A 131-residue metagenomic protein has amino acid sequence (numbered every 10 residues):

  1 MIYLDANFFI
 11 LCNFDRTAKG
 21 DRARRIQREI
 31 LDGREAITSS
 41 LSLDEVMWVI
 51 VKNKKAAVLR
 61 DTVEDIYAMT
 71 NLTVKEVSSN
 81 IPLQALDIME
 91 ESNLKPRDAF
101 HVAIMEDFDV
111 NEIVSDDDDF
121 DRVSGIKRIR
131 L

Functional and structural regions predicted by a protein language model:
M1, V102-A103, D107-L131: Acidic, PIN/NYN-like endoribonuclease modules and their adjacent C-terminal/linker elements
M1-T38, N53-D61, D65: Short, well-structured N-terminal submotif of metal-dependent ribonuclease cores
L4-D5, T38-S40, L94-K95, D117 (+1 more regions): Histidine- and aromatic-rich ligand-binding microenvironments
D32-G33, M69, V123: Structured helix-beta-strand junction loops
D44-M47, L86: Amphipathic alpha-helical segments within well-ordered protein domains
E64-I66, V74, N93, R97 (+1 more regions): Internal alpha/beta domain cores that form substrate/cofactor-binding pockets in large enzymes and binding proteins
L72-E112: Active-site neighborhoods of divalent-metal-dependent phosphate/nucleic-acid chemistry enzymes
